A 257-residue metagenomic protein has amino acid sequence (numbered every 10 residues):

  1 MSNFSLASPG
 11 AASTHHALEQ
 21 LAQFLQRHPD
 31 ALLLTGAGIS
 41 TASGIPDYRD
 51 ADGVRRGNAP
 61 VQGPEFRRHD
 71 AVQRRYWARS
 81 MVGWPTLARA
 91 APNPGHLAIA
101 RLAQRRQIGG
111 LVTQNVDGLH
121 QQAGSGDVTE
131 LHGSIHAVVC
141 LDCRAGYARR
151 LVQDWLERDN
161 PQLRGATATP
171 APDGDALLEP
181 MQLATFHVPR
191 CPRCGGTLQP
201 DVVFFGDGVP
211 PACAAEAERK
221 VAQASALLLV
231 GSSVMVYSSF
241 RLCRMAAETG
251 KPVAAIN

Functional and structural regions predicted by a protein language model:
M1-N257: Conserved catalytic core of sirtuin-type NAD+-dependent deacylases
